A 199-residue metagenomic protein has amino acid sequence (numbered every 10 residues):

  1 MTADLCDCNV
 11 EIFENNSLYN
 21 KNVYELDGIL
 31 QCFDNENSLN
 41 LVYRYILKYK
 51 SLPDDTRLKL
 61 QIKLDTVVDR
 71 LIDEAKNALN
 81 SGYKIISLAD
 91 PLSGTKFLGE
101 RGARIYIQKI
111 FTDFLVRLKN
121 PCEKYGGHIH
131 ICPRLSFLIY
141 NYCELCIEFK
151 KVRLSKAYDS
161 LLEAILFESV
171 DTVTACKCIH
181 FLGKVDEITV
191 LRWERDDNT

Functional and structural regions predicted by a protein language model:
M1-T199: Active-site loop segments of alpha/beta catalytic cores
